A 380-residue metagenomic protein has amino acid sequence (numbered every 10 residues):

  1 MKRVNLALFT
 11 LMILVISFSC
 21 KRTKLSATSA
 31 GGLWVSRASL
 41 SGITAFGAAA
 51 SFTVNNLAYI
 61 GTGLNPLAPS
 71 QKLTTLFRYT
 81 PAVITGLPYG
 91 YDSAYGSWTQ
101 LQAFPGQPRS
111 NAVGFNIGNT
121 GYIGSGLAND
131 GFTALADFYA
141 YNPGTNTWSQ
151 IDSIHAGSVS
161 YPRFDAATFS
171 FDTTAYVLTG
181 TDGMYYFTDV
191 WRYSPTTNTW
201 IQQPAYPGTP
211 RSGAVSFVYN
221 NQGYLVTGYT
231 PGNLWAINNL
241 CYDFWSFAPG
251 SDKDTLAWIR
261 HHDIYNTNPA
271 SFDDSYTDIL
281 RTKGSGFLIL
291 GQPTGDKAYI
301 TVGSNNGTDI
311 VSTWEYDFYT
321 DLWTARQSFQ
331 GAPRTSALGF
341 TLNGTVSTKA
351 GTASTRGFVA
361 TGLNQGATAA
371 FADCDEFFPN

Functional and structural regions predicted by a protein language model:
M1-G31: Bacterial Sec-dependent N-terminal signal peptides
C20-N380: Kelch-like beta-propeller repeat domains
